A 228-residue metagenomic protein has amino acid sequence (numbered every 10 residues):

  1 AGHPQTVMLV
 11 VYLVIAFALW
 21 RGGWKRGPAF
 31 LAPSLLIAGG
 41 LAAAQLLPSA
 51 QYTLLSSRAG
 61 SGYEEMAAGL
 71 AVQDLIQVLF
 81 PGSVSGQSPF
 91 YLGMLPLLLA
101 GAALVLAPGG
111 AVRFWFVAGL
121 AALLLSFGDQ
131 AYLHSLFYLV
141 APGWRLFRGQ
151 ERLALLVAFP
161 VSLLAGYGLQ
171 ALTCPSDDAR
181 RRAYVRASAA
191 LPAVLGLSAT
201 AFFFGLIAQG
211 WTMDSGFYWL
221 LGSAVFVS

Functional and structural regions predicted by a protein language model:
A1-F17, A38-S49, L156: Transmembrane helices and adjacent periplasmic/lumenal helix-loop junctions of polyprenol-phosphate-dependent
G2-P4, L13, L46, L54 (+6 more regions): Short, glycine-/Ser/Thr-/acidic-enriched flexible segments
T6, W24-G27, V117-L123, G128 (+1 more regions): Contiguous transmembrane helix-bundle modules in multi-pass membrane proteins
L9-A38, A107-A111, P175: Perimembrane helix-loop-helix junctions
A18-L19, G23, G40-A44, P48 (+5 more regions): Hydrophobic membrane-targeting alpha-helices
S34-V105, S135-Y138, P142-L155, F203-L220: Periplasmic/ER-lumenal interhelical loops and adjacent helix-loop junctions in multi-pass membrane proteins
F114: Alpha-helical scaffolds flanking conserved acidic
